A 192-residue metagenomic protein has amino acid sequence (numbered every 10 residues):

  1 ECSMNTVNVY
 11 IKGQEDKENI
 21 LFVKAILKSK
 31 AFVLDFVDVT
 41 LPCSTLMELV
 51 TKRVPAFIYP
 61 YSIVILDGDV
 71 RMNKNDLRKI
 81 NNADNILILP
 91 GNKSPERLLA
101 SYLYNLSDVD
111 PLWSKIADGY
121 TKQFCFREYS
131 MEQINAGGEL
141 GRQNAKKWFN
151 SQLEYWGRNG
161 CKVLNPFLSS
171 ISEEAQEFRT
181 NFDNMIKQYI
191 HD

Functional and structural regions predicted by a protein language model:
E1-V7: ABC transporter nucleotide-binding domain
S3, S29, S44, S62 (+7 more regions): Generic serine detector
V7-N92: Conserved helicase/translocase motor-coupling segment
Y10, F32, V50, Y59-Y61 (+5 more regions): Sequence-level detector for tyrosine residue identity
G13, K28, V70-K79, V109-D110 (+2 more regions): Short, structured coil/loop segments at alpha-helix boundaries
L21-A25, T45-K52, R97, S101 (+6 more regions): Charged/polar, solvent-exposed surface patches and flexible loops
D67-Q143, K147: Activity-critical C-terminal alpha-helical subdomain
S114-D192: Charge-biased C-terminal accessory regions appended to nucleic-acid-, cytoskeletal NTPase
